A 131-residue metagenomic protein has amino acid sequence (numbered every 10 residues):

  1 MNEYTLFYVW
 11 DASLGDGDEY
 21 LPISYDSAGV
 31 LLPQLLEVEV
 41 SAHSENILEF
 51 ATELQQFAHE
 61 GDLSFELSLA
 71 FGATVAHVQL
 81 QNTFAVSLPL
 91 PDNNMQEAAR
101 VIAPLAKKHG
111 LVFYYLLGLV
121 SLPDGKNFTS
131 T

Functional and structural regions predicted by a protein language model:
M1-T131: Acidic (Asp/Glu-rich) sequence patches and key acidic residues that form negatively charged surfaces used
